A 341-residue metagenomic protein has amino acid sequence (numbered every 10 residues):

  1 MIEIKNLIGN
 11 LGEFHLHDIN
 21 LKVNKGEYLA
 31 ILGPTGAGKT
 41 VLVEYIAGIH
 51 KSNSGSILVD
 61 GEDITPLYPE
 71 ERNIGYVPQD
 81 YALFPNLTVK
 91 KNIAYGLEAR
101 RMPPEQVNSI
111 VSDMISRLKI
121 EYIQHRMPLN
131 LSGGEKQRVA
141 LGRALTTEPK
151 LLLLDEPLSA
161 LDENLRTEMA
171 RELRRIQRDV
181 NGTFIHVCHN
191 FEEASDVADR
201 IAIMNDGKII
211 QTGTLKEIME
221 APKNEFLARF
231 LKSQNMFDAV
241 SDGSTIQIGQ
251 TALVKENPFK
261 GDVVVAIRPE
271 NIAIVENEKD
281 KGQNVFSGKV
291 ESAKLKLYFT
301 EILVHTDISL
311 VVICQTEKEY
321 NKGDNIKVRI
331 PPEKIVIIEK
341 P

Functional and structural regions predicted by a protein language model:
I4-L7, F14-N24, G55: Conserved beta-strand
L32-P34: The feature captures the beta-strand-to-loop junction immediately N-terminal to the Walker
T40-V43, V139: ABC ATPase nucleotide-binding domain helices that frame the ATP-binding cleft
A47: Helix-to-loop junction immediately C-terminal to a conserved catalytic motif
N53-S56, D206: Conserved coupling/switch loops of ABC nucleotide-binding domains, chiefly the family-specific signature
G55-D63: Conserved ABC transporter NBD signature motif
N73-G75, Q79, T88-N224: ABC ATPase nucleotide-binding domains
Q234, T245-P341: Non-catalytic connector elements of ABC transporters
